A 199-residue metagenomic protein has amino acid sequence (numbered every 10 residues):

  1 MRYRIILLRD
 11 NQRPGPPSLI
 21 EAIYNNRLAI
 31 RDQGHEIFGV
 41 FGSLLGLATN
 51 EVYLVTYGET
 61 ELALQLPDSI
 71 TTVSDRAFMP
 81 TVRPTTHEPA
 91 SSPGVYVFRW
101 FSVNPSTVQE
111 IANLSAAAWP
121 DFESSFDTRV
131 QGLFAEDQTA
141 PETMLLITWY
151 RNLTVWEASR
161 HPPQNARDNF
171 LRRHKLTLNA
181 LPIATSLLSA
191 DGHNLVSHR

Functional and structural regions predicted by a protein language model:
R2-R13, V82-L153, G192-S197: Surface-exposed interaction/gating patches
G15-E51, V55-R83, A117-Q131, D137 (+1 more regions): An amphipathic, aromatic/His-enriched active-site/gating alpha helix that lines ligand/cofactor pockets
